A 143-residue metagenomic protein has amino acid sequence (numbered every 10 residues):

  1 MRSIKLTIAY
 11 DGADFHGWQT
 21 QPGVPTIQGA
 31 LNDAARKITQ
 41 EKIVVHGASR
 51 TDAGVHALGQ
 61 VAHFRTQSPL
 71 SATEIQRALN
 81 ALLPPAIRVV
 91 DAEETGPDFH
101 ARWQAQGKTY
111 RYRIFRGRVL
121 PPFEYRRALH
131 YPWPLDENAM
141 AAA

Functional and structural regions predicted by a protein language model:
M1-A143: Structured-RNA-binding interfaces characteristic of tRNA pseudouridine synthases
